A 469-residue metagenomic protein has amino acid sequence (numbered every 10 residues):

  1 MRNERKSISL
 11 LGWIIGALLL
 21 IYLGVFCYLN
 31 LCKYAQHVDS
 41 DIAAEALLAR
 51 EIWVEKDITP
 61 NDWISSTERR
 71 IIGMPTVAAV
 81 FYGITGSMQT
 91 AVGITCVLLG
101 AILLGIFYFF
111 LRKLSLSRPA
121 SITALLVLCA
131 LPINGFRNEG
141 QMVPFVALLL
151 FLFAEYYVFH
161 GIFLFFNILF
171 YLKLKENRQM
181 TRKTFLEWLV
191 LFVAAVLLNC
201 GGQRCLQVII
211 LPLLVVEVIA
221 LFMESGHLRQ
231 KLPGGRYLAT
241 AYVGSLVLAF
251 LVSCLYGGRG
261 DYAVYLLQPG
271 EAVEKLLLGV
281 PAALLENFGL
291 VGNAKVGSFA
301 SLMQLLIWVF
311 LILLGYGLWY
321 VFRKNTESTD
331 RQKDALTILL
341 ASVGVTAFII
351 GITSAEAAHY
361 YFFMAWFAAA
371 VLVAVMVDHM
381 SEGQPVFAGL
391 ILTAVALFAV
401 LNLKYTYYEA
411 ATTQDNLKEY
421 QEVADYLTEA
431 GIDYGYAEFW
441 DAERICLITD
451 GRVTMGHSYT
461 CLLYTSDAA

Functional and structural regions predicted by a protein language model:
L11-L20, V193, A239, V243 (+2 more regions): Signature aromatic-anchored transmembrane alpha helix within multi-pass, membrane-resident enzymes that catalyze glycan
G16, I94-T123, I133, F166 (+1 more regions): Transmembrane-helix motifs of polytopic, lipid-linked glycan transferases
L31-S40, W53-T76, G83, Q89-T90: Membrane-proximal lumenal/periplasmic loop motifs of glycosylation machinery
I71, R118-K175, A357-A369, F439-W440: Membrane-interface micro-motifs in multi-pass membrane enzymes
E155-F163, Q207-V208, S301-I312, Y316 (+1 more regions): Hydrophobic/aromatic-rich transmembrane helices and adjacent perimembrane loops
M180-T184, L221-A239, L305-A341, T353: Membrane-interface helix-loop-helix junctions at transmembrane boundaries of multi-pass membrane enzymes, predominantly
E429-T460: Short periplasmic/luminal acceptor-recognition loop of GT-C membrane glycosyltransferases, typified by
Y464-A469: Conserved small/polar residues in nucleotide/adenosyl-binding loops
